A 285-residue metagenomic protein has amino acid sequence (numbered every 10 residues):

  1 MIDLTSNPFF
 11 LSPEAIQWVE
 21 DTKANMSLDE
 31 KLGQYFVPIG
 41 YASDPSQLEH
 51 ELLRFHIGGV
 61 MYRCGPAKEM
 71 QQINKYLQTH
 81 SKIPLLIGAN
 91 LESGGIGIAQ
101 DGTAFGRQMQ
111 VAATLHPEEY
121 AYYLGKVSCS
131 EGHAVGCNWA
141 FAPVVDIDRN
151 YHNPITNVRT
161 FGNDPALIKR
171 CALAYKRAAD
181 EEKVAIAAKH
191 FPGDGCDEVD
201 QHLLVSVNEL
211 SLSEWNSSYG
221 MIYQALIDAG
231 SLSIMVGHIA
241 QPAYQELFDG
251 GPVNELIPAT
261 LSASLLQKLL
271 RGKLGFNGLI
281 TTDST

Functional and structural regions predicted by a protein language model:
M1-G106: N-terminal hydrophobic targeting/anchoring segments and the immediately downstream early-domain regions of hydrolases
Y35-V37, G59, P84-G88, N138-W139 (+3 more regions): Structural preference for beta-strand elements that scaffold enzyme active sites
Y41-R54, Y120-E131, E214-A225: Short, acidic/polar
G59-M61, L115, T160-D164: The substrate-binding groove and active-site-proximal loops of carbohydrate-active enzymes, especially glycoside
A67-M70, A113-S130, P165-R170, S213-S217: Glycine-rich anion/phosphate-binding loops
Q71-N74, Q78, G95-G97, N163-T285: Second-shell residues forming the walls of enzyme active-site clefts
N74-A104, A121-D148, I168-G193: Glycine-rich, aromatic-flanked loop segments that form ligand/cofactor-binding clefts across common enzyme folds
